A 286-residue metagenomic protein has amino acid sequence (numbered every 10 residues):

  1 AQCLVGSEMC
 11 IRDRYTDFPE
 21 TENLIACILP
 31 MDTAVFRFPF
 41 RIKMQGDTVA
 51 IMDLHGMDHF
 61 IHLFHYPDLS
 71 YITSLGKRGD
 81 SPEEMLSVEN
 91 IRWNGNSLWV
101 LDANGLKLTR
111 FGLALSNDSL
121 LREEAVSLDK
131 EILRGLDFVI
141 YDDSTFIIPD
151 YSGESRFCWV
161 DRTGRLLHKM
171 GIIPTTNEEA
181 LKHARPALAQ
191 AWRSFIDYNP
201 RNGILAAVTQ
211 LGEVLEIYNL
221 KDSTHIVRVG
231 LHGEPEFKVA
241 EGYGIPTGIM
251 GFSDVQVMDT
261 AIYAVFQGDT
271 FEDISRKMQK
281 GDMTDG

Functional and structural regions predicted by a protein language model:
A1-G6, C10-I11: Single conserved hydrophobic/aromatic residue that forms the stacking wall/gate of nucleotide- or nucleobase-binding
D13-R37: A short helix->beta-strand "capping" segment at the edge of beta-propeller domains
L24-D32, T73-E84, E123-E131, L167-A191 (+1 more regions): Surface-exposed loop and turn segments in beta-propeller and other repeat-based domains that flank or scaffold
I28-H59, V265-Q267, D273: Beta-strand-rich domains and repeat architectures in extracellular enzymes and scaffolds, especially beta-propellers
F40-K43, N90-W93, D137-D142, P186-R201 (+1 more regions): Structural signature of eukaryotic scaffold interfaces centered on beta-propeller domains
G105, L113-S144, P149: Asp-box/WD-like beta-propeller blade repeats and closely related beta-sheet repeat scaffolds
W159-D161, N219, M278-G286: Beta-propeller blade signature
V265-D285: Short, conserved, GDST-rich strand-edge loop motifs in beta-rich repeat architectures
